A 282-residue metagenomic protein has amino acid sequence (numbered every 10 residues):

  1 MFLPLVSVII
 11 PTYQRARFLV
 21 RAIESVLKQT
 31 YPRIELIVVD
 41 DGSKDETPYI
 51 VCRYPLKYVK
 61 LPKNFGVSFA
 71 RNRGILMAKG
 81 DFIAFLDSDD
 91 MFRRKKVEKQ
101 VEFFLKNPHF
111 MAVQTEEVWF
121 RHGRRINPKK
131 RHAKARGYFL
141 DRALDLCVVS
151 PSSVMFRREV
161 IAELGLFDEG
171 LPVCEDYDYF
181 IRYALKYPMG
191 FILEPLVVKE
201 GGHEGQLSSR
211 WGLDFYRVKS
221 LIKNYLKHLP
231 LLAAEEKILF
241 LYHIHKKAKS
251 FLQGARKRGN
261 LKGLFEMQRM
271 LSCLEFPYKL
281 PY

Functional and structural regions predicted by a protein language model:
M1-S25: N-proximal low-complexity "stem/linker" segments adjacent to membrane-targeting elements
V20, S43-C52, M91, K95: Acidic helix N-cap motif at the loop->helix transition within catalytic regions of sugar-transfer enzymes
S25, P32, D40-Y49, K63 (+1 more regions): A conserved acidic beta->alpha catalytic loop
L61-A78, K99: Glycine-rich, basic loop-to-helix element that forms the pyrophosphate-binding segment of sugar-nucleotide handling
L76, A133-L221: Conserved nucleotide-sugar donor-binding catalytic segment
I83: Short aromatic/hydrophobic "clamp" motif used to bind/position activated sugar donors
K95-N127: Conserved donor NDP-sugar-binding/catalytic core segment of glycosyltransferases
P195-G202, S208-L232, N260-P277: Catalytic core of nucleotide-sugar-dependent glycosyltransferases
